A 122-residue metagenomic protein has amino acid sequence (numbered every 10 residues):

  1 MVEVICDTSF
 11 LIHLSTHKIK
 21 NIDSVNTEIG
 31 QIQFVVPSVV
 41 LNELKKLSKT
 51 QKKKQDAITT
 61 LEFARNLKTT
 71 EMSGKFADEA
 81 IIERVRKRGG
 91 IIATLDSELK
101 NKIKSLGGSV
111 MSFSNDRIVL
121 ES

Functional and structural regions predicted by a protein language model:
M1-N66: Domain-level signal for Mg2+-assisted phosphodiester chemistry and nucleotide/NA-binding surfaces in nucleic-acid
V39-S122: Nuclease catalytic cores that cleave nucleic-acid phosphodiester bonds, predominantly acidic two-metal-ion
